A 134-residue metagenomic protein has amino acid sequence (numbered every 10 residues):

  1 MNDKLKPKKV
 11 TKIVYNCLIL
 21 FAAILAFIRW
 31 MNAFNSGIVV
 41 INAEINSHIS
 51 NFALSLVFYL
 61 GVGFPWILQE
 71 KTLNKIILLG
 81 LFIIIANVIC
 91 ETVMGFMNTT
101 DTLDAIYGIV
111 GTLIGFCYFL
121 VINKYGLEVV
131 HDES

Functional and structural regions predicted by a protein language model:
N2-S134: Bulky hydrophobic segments
